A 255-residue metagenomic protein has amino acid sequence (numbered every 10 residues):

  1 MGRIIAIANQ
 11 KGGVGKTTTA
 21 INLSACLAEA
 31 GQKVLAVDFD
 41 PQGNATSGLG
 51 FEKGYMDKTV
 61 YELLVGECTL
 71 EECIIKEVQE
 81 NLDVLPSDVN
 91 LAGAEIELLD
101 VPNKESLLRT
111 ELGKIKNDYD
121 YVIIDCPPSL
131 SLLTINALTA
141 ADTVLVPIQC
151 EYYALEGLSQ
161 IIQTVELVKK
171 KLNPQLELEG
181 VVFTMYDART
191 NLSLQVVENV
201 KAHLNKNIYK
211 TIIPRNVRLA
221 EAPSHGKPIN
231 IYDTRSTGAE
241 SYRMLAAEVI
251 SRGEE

Functional and structural regions predicted by a protein language model:
M1-E255: P-loop NTP-binding core
